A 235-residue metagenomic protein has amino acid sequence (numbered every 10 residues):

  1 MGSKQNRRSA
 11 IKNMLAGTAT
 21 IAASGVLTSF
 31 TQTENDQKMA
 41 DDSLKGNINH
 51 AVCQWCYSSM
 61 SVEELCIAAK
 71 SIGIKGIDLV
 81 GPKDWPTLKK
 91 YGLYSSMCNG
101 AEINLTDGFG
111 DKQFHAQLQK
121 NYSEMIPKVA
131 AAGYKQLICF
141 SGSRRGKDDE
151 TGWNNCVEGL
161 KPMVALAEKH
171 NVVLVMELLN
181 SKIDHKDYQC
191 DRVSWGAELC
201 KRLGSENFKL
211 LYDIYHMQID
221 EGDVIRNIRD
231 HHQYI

Functional and structural regions predicted by a protein language model:
M1-I21: N-terminal secretory signal peptides and thylakoid transit peptides that target proteins across membranes
M14-L27, D111-K209: Active-site acidic/histidine proton-transfer and metal-coordination neighborhood in alpha/beta enzyme cores
V26-M60, I67-S71: C-terminal segment of N-terminal export signals and the immediately downstream linker at the start of the mature
A40-K45, K70, D84-N99, E124-G133 (+3 more regions): Acidic (Asp/Glu)-rich catalytic clusters
I48-C53, I77-L79, S95-N99, L137-C139 (+2 more regions): Hydrophobic faces of well-ordered beta-strands that scaffold small-molecule active sites in alpha/beta enzyme cores
C56-S58, G81-K83, A101-I103, S143-R145 (+2 more regions): Active-site-proximal loop/turn and secondary-structure-junction residues that shape catalytic pockets, frequently
S59-A68, Q117-I126, D220-N227: Short, acidic/polar
L65-D84: Catalytic domains of carbohydrate-active enzymes, especially glycoside hydrolases
